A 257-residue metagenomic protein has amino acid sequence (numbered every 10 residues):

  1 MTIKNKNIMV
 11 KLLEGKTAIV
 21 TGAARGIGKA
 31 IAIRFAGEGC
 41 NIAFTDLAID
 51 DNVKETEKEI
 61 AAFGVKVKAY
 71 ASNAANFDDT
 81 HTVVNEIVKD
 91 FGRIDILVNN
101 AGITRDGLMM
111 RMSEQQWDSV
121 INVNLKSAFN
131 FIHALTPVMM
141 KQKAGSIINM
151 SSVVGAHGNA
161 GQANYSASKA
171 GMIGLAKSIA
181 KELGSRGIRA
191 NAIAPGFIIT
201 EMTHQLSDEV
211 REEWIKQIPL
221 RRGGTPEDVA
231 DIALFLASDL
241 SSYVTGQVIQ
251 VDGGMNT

Functional and structural regions predicted by a protein language model:
T2-I8, H157, K216, L234 (+1 more regions): Short C-terminal tail/terminal secondary-structure segment of NAD(P)H-dependent dehydrogenase/reductase domains
E38-E55: Conserved glycine-rich Rossmann-like NAD(P)H-binding loop of the short-chain dehydrogenase/reductase
L108-M109, S113-I121, T203, W214: Substrate-binding pocket helix/loop in short-chain dehydrogenase/reductase
F129-I132, I188, R222-V251, N256: C-terminal substrate-recognition "lid" of short-chain dehydrogenase/reductases
I132, S168, A176: Active-site helix of classical SDR
P137, K181-S185, S242: Alpha-helical segment proximal to the catalytic Tyr-Lys
S152: Residue(s) in the substrate-gating loop at a strand-loop-helix junction that position the organic substrate next
